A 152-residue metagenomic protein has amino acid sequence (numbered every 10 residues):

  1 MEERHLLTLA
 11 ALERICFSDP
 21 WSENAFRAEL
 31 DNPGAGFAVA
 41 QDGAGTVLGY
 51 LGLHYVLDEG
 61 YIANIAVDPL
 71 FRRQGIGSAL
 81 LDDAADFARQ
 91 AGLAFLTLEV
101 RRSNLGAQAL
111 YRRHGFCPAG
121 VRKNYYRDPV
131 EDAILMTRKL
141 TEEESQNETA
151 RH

Functional and structural regions predicted by a protein language model:
E3-R72, L81-D83, F87-A91, K139-H152: Acetyl-CoA-dependent GNAT
T8, A109-L110: Well-formed, non-transmembrane alpha-helical positions, independent of function
D68, R72, R101-S103, D128: Residue-level recognition of the GNAT/N-acetyltransferase active site
G75-G77: Conserved G/P- and acidic residue-centered "switch" motifs that form tight phosphate/ATP-binding loops in soluble
L81, S103-A107, N124-P129: Short glycine/proline-centered loop/turn elements that form peptide/ligand docking sites
A88-E99, R122: Conserved GNAT acetyl-CoA-binding A-motif
E99, R112, C117-I134: Conserved catalytic-core motifs of GNAT/GCN5-like acyltransferases
